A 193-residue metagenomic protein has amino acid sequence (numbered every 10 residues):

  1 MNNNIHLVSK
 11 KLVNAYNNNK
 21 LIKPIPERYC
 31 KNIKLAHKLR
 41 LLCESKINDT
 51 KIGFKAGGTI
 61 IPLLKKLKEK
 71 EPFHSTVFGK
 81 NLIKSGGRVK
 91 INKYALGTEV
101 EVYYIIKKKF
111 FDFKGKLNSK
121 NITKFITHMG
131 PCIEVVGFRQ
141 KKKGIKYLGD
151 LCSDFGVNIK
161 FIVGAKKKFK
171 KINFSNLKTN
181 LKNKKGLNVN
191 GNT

Functional and structural regions predicted by a protein language model:
N2-N192: Catalytic-core "active-site belt" of small-molecule-metabolizing enzymes, emphasizing His/Asp/Glu-rich regions
